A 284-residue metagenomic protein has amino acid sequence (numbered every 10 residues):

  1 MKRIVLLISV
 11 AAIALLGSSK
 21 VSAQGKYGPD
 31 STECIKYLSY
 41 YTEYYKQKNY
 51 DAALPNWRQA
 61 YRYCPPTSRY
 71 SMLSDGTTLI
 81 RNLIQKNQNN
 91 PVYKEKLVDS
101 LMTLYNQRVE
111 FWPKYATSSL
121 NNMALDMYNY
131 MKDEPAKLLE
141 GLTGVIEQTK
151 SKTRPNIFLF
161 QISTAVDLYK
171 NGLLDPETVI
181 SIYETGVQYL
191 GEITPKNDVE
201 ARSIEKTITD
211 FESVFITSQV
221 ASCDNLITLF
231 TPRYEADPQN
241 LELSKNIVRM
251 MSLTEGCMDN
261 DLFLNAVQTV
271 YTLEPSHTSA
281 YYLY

Functional and structural regions predicted by a protein language model:
M1-D30, T77: Bacterial Sec-dependent N-terminal signal peptides
V21-D99, F111-S118: N-terminal leader/linker segments that initiate helical-solenoid repeat arrays
Q24, L54-Q59, N89-E110, E134-T149 (+4 more regions): Alpha-helical repeat scaffolds
Y27, I146, I162-K170: Terminal low-complexity "docking" segments
D30-L38, R69, L101, K114-N122 (+7 more regions): Generic helix N-cap/helix-start motif at coil->alpha-helix transitions
Y41, T77-I84, A124-D126, I162-D167 (+3 more regions): Conserved small-residue packing positions in alpha-helical repeats and bundles
Y45-K46, Y93, Y128-Y130, E255: Hydrophobic/aromatic side-chain positions at a characteristic register within alpha-helices of tetratricopeptide repeats
Q47, L83, Y130-K132, L173: Structural motif corresponding to the intra-repeat A-B loop/turn of tetratricopeptide repeats
